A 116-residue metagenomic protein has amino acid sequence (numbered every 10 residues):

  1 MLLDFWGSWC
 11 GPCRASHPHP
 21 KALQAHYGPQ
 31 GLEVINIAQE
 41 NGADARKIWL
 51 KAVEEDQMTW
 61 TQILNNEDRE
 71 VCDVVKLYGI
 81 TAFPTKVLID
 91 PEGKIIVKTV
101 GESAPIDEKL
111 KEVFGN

Functional and structural regions predicted by a protein language model:
M1-R14, P20: Short active-site neighborhood of thiol/selenol oxidoreductases, capturing the structured segment around
W6, A38, E92: Anionic group-transfer/hydrolysis microenvironments
W6, I35, I63: Conserved Rossmann-like nucleotide-binding pocket used by diverse enzymes that bind dinucleotide cofactors
W6-W9, W49, W60: Tryptophan-centered motif/residue detector
G11, M58, N65-F114: Thiol/disulfide oxidoreductase modules built on the thioredoxin-like
A15-D56, E67-K76: Structural microenvironment flanking redox-active thiols in thiol-disulfide oxidoreductases
